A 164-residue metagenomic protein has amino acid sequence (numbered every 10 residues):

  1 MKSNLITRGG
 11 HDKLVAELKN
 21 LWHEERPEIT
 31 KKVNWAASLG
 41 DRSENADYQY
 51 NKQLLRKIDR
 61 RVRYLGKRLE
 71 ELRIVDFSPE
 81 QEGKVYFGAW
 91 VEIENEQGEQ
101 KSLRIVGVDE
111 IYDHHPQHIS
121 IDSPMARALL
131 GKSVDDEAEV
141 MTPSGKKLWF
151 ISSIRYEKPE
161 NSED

Functional and structural regions predicted by a protein language model:
M1, S43, L69-E70, E80 (+2 more regions): Residue-level signal for pocket-adjacent positions within structured domains
M1-R60, N161-D164: N-terminal cationic and glycine-rich segments that engage phosphates or anionic surfaces
E17, W22, P27, N45 (+5 more regions): Aromatic-enriched hydrophobic runs in primary sequence
L21-E24, A36, R61, L65-V75 (+3 more regions): Conserved, well-folded catalytic cores of nucleic-acid-processing and energy-transducing macromolecular machines
A46-P79, G83: Internal alpha/beta loop-helix hairpins
V75-N161: Non-DNA-binding regulatory cores of transcription-related proteins, predominantly C-terminal effector-binding
